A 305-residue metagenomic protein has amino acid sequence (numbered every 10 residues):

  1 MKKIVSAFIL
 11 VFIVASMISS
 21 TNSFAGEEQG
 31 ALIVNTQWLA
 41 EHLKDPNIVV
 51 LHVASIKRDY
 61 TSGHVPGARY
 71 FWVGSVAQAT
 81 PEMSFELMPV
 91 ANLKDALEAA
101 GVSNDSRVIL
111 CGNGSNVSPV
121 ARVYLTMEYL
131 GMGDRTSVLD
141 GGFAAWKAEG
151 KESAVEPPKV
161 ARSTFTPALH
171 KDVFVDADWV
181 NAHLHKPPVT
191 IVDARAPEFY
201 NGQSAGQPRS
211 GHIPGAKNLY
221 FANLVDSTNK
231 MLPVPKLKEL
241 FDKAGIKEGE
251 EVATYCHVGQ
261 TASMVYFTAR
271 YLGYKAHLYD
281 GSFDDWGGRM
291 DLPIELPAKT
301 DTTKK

Functional and structural regions predicted by a protein language model:
M1-A7: Positively charged n-region of N-terminal signal peptides that target proteins for export
A7-S20: Bacterial N-terminal signal peptides
G26-N35, E41, A77-A79, F143-P214 (+1 more regions): Active-site neighborhoods of enzymes that stabilize oxyanions during catalysis
Q29-I56, G67-V73, D95: Mature N-terminal segment immediately following signal peptide/propeptide cleavage in secreted/periplasmic
S55-R58, G74-Q78, G114-S118, F143-A145 (+6 more regions): Solvent-exposed loop/turn segments at secondary-structure junctions within structured extracellular/periplasmic domains
Q78-S106, F221-V252: Helix-loop module immediately N-terminal to the HCX5R catalytic loop in PTP-like cysteine phosphatase domains
M88-W179, S204, G211, T261-H277 (+1 more regions): Thiolate-centered catalytic microenvironments shared by cysteine-dependent enzyme domains
E239, A244-K299: C-terminal soluble interaction/assembly domains
